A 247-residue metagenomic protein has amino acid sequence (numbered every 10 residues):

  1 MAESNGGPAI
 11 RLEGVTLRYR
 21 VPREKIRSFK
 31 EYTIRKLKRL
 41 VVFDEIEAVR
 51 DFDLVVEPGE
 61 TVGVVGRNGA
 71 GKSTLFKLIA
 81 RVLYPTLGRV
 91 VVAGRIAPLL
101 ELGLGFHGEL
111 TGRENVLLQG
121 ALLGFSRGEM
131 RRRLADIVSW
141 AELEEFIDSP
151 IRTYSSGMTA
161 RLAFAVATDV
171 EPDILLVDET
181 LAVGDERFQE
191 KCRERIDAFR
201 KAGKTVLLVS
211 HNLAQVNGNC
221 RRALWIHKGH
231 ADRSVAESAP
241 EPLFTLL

Functional and structural regions predicted by a protein language model:
A2-R50, E237-L247: Pre-NBD coupling/linker segments of ABC/ABC-like ATPases
K30-K38, L117, E129-F146, A165: Conserved ABC ATPase "signature" region
V65-R67: The feature captures the beta-strand-to-loop junction immediately N-terminal to the Walker
S210-H211: H-loop/switch region of ABC-family ATPase nucleotide-binding domains
V216-G218: A short, surface-exposed alpha-helical micro-motif characterized by mixed small hydrophobic and charged/polar residues
K228-G229: Conserved ABC ATPase "signature" C-loop
